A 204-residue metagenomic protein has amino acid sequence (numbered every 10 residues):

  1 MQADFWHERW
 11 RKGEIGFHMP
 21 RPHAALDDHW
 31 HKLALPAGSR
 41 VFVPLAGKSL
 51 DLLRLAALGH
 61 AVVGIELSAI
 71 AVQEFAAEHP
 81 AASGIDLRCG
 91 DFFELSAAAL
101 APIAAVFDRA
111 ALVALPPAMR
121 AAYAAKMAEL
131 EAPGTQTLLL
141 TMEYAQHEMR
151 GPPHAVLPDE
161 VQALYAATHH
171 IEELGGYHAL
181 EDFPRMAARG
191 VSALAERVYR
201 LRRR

Functional and structural regions predicted by a protein language model:
M1-A37, K48-D51, H60-A99, A122-R204: Class I (Rossmann-like) S-adenosyl-L-methionine-dependent methyltransferase catalytic domain, capturing the SAM-binding
S39, I103-A104: Conserved acidic residues
F42-K48, A111: Class I SAM-dependent methyltransferase "Motif I" SAM/SAH-binding loop
A56-A57: Gly/Ala-rich phosphate-binding loop of Rossmann-like dinucleotide-binding domains, activating on the conserved
F93, A104-M119: A short SAM/SAH-binding and catalytic strip from SAM-dependent methyltransferases
